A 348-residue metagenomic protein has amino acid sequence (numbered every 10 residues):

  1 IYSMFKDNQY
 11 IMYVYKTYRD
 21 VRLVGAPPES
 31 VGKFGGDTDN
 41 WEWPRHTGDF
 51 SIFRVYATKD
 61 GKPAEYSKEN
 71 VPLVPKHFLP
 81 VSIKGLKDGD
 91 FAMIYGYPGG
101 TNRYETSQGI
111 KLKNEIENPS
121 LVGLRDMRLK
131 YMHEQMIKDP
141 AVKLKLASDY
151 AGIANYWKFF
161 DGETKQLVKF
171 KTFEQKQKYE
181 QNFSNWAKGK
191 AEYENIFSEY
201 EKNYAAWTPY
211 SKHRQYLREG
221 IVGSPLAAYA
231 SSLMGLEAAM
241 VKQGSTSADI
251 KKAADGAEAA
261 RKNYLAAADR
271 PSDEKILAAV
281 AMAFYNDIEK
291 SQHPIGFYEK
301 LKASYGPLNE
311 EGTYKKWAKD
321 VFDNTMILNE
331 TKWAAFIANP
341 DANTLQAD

Functional and structural regions predicted by a protein language model:
I1-D348: Terminal presequence/propeptide segments associated with secretion/organelle targeting and zymogen/polyprotein
